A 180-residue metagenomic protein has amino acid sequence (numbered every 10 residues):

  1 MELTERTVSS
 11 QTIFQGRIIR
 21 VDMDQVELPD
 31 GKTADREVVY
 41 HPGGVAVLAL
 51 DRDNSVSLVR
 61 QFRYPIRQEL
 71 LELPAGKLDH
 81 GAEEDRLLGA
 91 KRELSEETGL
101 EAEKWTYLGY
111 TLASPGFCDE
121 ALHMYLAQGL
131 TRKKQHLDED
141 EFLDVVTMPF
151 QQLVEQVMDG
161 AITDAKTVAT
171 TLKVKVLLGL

Functional and structural regions predicted by a protein language model:
M1-Q11: A short, amphipathic edge element
E2, A46, D51-R92: Conserved Nudix-box catalytic region and its N-terminal flanking loop in Nudix hydrolases and closely related
S9-A46, R52: Acidic, metal-coordinating catalytic segment for phosphate/diphosphate chemistry, firing primarily on the Nudix
I18-Q25, L48, L58, M124-L126 (+1 more regions): Conserved hydrophobic/aromatic beta-strand scaffold that supports enzyme active sites
V21-M23, D35, V59, L73 (+1 more regions): Hydrophobic residues on conserved beta-strands that form the core of alpha/beta folds
A34, G43-A46, K77-A165: Unchanged
V176-L180: Generic C-terminal helix-cap and adjacent flexible tail
